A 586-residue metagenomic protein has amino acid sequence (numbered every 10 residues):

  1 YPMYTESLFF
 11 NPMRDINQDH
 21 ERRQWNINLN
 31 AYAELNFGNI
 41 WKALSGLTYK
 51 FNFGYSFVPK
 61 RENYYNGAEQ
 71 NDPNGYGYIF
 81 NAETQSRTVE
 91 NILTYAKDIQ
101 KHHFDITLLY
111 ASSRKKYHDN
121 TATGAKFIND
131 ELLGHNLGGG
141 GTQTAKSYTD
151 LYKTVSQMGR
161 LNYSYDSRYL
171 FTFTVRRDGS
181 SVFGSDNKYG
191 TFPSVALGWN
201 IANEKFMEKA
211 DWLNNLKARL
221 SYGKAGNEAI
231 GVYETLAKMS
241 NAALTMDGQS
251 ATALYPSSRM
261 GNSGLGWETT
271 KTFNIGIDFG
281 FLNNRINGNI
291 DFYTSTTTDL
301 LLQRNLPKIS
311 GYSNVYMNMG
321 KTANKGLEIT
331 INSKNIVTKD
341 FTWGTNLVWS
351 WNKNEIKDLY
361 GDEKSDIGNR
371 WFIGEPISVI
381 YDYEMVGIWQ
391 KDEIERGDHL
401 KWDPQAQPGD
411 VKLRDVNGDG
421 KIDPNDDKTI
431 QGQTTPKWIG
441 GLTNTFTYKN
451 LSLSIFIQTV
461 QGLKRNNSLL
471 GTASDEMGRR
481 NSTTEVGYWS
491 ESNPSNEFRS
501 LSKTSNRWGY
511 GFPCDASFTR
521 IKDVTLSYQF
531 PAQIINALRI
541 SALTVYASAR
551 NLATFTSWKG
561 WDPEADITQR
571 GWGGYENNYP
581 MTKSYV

Functional and structural regions predicted by a protein language model:
Y1-M13, N66-G77, Y117-A145, T235-M260 (+5 more regions): Surface-exposed loop/turn segments flanking beta-strands in extracellular/periplasmic regions
E6-P12, S180, V460-R550: Extracytoplasmic gating/loop element in the C-terminal half of outer-membrane beta-barrel translocons and assembly
P12-Q18, G139-M158, T245-N287, V315-T338 (+3 more regions): Outer-membrane beta-barrel signature, preferentially recognizing the C-terminal barrel domain of Gram-negative
E21, N26, N71-R168, Y222 (+5 more regions): Outer-membrane beta-barrel transmembrane domain signature of Gram-negative proteins, especially the mid-to-C-terminal
Q24-I128, G184-N187, F292-G326, T342 (+1 more regions): Small-side-chain secondary-structure face that scaffolds active or pore-lining regions
G38-L47, D98-F104, R168, A202-L216 (+7 more regions): Short loop/turn motifs that connect adjacent beta-strands in outer-membrane beta-barrel proteins
K238, M319-G326, I367-K391, T484 (+3 more regions): C-terminal beta-signal and terminal closure region of outer-membrane beta-barrel proteins
M317, A323, K334-T434, R550 (+1 more regions): Conserved small-residue
